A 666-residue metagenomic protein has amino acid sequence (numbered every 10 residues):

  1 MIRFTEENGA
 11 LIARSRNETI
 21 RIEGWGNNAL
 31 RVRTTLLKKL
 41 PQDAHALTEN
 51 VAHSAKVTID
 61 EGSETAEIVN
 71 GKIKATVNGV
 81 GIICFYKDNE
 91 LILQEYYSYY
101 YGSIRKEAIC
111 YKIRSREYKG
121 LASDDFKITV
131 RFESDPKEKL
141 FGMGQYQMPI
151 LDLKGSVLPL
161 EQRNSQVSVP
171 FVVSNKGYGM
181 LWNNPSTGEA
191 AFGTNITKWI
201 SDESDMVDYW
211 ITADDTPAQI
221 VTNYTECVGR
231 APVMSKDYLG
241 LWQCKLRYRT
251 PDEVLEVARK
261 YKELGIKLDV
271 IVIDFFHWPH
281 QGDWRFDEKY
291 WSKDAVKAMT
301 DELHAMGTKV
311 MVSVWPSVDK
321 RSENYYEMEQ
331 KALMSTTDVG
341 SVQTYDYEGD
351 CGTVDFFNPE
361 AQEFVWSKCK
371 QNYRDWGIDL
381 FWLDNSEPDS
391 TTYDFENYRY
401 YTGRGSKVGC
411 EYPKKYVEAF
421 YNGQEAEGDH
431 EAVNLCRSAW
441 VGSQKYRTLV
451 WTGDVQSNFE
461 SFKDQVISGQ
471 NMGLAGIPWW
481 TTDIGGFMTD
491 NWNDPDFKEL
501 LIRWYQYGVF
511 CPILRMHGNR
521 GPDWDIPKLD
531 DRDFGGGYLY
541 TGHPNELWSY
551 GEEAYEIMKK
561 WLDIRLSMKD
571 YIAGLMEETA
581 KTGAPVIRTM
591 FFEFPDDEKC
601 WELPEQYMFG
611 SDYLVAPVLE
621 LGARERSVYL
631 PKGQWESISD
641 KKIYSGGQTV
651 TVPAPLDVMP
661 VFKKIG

Functional and structural regions predicted by a protein language model:
M1-N8, E23-A66, I104: A low-complexity, Ser/Thr/Gly/Pro-enriched, surface-exposed linker/loop concept that marks segments flanking
F4-E23, G265, A305-G307, N422-H430 (+2 more regions): Carbohydrate-binding surfaces of carbohydrate-active enzymes
G9, T19, V157-L160, V167-V169 (+13 more regions): Generic recognition of flexible, low-complexity loop/linker segments
A13-S15, T58-Y238, K245-L246, P251 (+3 more regions): Catalytic and substrate-binding clefts that recognize carbohydrates or anionic sugar/phosphate headgroups
S15, N164-S165, V173, D202 (+24 more regions): Active-site-proximal structural scaffolding
I22, F171, Y261, L303 (+7 more regions): Conserved, mostly hydrophobic/aromatic
R114-E117, K267-Y555, E593-F594: Aromatic- and carboxylate-enriched substrate-binding clefts and catalytic-loop regions of carbohydrate-active enzymes
K176-Y178, P185-T187, T216, L246-Y248 (+16 more regions): Short, glycine-/Ser/Thr-/acidic-enriched flexible segments
